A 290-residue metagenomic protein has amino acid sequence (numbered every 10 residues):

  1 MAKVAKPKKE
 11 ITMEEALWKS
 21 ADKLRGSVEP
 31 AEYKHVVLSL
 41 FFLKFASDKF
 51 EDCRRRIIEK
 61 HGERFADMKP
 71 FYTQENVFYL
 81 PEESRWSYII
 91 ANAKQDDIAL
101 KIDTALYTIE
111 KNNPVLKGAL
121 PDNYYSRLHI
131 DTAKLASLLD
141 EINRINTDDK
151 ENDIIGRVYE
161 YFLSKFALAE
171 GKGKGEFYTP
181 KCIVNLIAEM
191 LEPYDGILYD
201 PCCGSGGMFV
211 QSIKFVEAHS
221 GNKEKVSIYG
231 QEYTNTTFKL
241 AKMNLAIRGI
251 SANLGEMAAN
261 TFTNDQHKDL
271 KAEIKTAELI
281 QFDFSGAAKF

Functional and structural regions predicted by a protein language model:
M1-V4, E15, K271, T276 (+1 more regions): Residue-level detector of intrinsically disordered, flexible termini and proteolytic processing junctions
M1-Y194, N253-Q266: Non-catalytic, mostly N-terminal accessory regions of nucleic-acid modification and defense proteins
G173-F284: Conserved S-adenosyl-L-methionine
F284-F290: Mobile active-site "lid"/loop adjacent to the S-adenosyl-L-methionine
